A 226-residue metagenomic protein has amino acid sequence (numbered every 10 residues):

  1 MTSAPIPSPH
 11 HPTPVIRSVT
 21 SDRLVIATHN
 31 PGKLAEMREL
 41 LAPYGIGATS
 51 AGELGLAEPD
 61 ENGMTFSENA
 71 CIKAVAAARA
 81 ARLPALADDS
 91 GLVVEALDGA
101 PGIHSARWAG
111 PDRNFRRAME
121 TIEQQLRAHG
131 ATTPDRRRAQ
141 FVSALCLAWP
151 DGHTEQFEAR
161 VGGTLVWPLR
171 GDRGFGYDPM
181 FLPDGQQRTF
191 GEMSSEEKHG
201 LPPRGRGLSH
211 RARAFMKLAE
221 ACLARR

Functional and structural regions predicted by a protein language model:
P5-I16: Short, basic, low-complexity termini and linkers enriched in Ser/Thr/Gly/Pro that act as targeting/leader peptides
I16-V25, P31-R226: Anionic-ligand binding patches
